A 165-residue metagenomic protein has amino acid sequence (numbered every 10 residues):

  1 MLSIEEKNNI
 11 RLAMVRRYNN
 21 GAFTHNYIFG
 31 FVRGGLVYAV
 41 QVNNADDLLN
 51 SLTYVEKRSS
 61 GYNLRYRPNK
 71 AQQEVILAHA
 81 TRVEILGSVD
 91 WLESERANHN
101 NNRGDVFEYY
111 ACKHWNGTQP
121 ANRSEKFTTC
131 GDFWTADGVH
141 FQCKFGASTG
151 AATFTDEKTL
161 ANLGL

Functional and structural regions predicted by a protein language model:
M1-N69: Nuclease-adjacent, charged terminal/linker segments that flank catalytic cores
N9-R11, G21, I76, C112 (+2 more regions): Short amphipathic alpha-helical "recognition" segments used for binding
R17, G21-H25, R33, S60-S124: Acidic-basic catalytic patches of nuclease active cores, encompassing PD-(D/E)XK and other metal-cofactor nuclease
D47-N69, A80, L86, W115 (+2 more regions): A signal for specific C-terminal beta-sheet/loop modules enriched in small/flexible residues with GP/PG/PP motifs
A97-T159, L163: Catalytic centers of nucleases
